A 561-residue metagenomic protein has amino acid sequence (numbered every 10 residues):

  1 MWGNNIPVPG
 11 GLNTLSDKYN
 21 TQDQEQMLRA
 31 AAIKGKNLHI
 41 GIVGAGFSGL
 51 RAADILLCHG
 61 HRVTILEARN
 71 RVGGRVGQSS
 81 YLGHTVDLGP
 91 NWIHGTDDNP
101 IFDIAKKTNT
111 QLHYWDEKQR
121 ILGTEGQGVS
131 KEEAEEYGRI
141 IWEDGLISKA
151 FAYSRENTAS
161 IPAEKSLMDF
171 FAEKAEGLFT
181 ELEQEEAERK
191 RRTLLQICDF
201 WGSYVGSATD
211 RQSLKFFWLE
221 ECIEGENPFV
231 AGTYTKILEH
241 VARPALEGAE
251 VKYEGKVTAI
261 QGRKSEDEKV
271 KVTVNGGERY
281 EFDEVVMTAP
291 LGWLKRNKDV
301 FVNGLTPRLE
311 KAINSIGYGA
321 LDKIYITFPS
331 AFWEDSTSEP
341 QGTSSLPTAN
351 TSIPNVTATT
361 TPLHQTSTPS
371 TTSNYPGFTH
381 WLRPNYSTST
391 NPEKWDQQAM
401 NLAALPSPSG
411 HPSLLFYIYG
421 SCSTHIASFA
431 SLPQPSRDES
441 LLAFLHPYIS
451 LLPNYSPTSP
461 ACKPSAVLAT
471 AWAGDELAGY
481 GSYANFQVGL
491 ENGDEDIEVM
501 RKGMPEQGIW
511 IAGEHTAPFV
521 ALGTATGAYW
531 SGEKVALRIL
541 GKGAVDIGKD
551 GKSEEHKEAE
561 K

Functional and structural regions predicted by a protein language model:
M1-K561: FAD-dinucleotide binding site
